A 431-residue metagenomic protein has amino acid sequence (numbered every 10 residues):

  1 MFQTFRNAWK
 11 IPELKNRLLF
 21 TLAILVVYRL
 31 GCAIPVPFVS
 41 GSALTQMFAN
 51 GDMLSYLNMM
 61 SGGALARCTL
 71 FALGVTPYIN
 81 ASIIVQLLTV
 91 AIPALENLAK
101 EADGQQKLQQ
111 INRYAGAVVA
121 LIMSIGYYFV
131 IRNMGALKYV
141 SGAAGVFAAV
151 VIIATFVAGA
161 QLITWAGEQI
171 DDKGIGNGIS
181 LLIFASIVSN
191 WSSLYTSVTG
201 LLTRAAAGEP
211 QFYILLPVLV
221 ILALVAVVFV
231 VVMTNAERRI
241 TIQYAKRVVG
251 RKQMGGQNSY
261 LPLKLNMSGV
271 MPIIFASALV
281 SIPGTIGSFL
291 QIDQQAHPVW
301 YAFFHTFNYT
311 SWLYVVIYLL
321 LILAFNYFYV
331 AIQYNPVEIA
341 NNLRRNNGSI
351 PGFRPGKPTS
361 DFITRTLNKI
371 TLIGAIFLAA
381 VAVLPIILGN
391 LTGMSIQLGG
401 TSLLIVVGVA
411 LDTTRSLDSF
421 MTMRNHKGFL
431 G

Functional and structural regions predicted by a protein language model:
M1-A99, D103-G431: N-terminal cationic and glycine-rich segments that engage phosphates or anionic surfaces
